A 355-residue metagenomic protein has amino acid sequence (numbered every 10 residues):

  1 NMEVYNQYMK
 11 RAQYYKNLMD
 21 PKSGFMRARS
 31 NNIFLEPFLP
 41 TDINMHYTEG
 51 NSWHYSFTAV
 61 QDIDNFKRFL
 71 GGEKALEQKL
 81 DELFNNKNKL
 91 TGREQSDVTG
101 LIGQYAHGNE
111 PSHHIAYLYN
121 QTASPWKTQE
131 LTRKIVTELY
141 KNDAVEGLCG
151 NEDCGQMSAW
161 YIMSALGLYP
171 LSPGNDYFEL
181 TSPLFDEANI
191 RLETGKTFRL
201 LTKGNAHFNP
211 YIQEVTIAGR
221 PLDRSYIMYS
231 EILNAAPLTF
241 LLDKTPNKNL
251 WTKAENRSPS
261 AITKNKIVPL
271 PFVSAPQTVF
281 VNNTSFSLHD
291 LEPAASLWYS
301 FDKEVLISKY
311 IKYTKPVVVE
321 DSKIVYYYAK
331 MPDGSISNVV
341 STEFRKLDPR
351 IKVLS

Functional and structural regions predicted by a protein language model:
N1-R199, G204, S230-I232, A236-P237: Active-site core of glycosidic bond-cleaving carbohydrate-active enzymes
S182-L184, T194, N209, N282 (+2 more regions): Residues that act as N-cap/strand-start positions at coil-to-secondary-structure junctions
I190, F198-R199, L233-N249, D321-A329: Short, well-structured beta-strand segments within conserved domains
T197-F198, L222-D223, L306, S337: Short, isolated positions in well-ordered beta-strands
R220-M228: Short acidic, Gly/Pro-enriched loop/turn segments at secondary-structure junctions
Y229-I267: C-terminal beta-strand-rich structural cap/linker in extracellular carbohydrate-active enzymes
S260-S355: Short, compositionally stereotyped local motifs that mark structural "simplifiers"
